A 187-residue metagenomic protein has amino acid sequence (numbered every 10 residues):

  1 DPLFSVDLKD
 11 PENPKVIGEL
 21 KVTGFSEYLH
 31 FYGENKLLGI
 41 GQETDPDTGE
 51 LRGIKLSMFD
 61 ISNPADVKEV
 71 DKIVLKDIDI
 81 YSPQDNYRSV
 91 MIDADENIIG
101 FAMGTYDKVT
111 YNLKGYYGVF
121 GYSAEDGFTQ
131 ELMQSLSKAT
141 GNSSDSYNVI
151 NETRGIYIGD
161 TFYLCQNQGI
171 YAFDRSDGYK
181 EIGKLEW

Functional and structural regions predicted by a protein language model:
D1-W187: Feature marking well-ordered beta-strand scaffolds used for ligand recognition
